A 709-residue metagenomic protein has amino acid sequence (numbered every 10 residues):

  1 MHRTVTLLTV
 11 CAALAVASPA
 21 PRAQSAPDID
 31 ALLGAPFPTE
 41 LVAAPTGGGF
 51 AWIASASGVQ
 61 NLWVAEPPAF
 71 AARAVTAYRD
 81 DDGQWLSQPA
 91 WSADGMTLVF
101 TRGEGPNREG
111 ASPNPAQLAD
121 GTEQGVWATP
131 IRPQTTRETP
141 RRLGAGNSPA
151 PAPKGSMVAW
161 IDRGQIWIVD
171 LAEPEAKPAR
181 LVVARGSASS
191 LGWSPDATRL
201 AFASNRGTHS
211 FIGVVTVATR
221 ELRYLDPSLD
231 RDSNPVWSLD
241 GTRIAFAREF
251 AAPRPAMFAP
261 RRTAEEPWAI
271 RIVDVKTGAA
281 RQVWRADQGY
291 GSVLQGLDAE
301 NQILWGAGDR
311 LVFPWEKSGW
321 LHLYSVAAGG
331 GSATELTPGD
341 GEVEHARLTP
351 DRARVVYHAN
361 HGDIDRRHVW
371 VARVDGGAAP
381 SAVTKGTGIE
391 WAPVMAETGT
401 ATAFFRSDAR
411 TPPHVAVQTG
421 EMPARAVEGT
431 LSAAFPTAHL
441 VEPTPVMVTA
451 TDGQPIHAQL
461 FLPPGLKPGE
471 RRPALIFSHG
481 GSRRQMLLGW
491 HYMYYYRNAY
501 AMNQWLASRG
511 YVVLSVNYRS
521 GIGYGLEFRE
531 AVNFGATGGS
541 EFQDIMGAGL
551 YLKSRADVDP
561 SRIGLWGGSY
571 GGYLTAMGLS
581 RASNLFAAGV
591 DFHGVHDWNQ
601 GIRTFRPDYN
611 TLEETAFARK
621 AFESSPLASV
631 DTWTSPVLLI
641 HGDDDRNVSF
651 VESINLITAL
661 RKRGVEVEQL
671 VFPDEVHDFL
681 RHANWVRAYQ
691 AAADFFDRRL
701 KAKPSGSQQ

Functional and structural regions predicted by a protein language model:
Q24-P38, A72, P140: A short helix->beta-strand "capping" segment at the edge of beta-propeller domains
D30-N61: Beta-strand-rich domains and repeat architectures in extracellular enzymes and scaffolds, especially beta-propellers
P45-T46, A93-D94, P153-K154, P195-D196 (+4 more regions): Residue-level detector of Asp-centered blade-edge/turn motifs that repeat once per structural unit in beta-propeller
F50, L98, V158, L200 (+4 more regions): Hydrophobic beta-strand positions that form the internal "hydrophobic ladder" of WD40/Gbeta-like beta-propeller blades
I53-W63, Y78-W85, T101-W127, R141-S148 (+13 more regions): A flexible loop/linker signature enriched in serine peptidases of the S9 family
E66-F70, P130-T135, L171-P174, T216-R220 (+4 more regions): Short loop/turn segments that connect beta-strands within beta-propeller blades
A382, I389-Q709: Serine-hydrolase catalytic core recognition
